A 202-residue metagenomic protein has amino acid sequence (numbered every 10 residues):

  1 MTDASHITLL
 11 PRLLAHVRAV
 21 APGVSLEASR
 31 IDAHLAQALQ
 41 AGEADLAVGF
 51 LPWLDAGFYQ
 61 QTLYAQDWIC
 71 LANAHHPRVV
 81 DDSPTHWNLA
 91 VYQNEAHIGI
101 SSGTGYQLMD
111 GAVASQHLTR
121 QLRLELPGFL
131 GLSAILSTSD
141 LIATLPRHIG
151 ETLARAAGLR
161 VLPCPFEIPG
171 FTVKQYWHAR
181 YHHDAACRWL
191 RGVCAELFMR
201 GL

Functional and structural regions predicted by a protein language model:
M1-L54, L126: Central regulatory/effector-binding core of bacterial HTH transcription factors
A4, A33, G103, R180-Y181: Short, surface-exposed acidic/glycine-rich loop or hinge patches that mediate macromolecular interfaces
L9, R78, I149, R160-L202: A late-sequence structural motif
G23, L46, A56-T62, Q66 (+1 more regions): Beta-alpha-beta core module
D32-L35, Q40-A44, F50, S102-R160: Hydrophobic hinge/microswitch elements
A36-Q37, Q61, A90, S133-A134 (+1 more regions): Alpha-helical segments flanking ligand/cofactor-binding loops in enzyme cores
F50, R78-L89, E95-Q116, R147 (+2 more regions): Secondary-structure junction motif
C70-L71: Intrinsically disordered, acidic Ser/Thr/Pro-rich N-terminal transactivation domains of bZIP transcription factors
